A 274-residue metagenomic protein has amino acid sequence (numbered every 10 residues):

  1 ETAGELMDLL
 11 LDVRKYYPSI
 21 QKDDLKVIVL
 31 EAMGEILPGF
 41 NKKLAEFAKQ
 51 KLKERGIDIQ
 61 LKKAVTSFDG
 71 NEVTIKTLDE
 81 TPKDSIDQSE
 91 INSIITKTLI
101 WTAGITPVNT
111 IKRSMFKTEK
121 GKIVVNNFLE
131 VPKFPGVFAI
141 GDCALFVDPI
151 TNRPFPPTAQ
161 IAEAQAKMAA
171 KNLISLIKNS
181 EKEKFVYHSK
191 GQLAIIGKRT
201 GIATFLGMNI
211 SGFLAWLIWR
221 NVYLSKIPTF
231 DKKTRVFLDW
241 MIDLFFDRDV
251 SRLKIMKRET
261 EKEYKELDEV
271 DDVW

Functional and structural regions predicted by a protein language model:
E1-K22: Rossmann-like NAD(P)H-binding beta-loop-alpha module
D24-K26, G136: Residues at the starts of beta-strands that form the adenosine-phosphate
V27-M33: Conserved acidic E/D residue at the C-terminus of a beta-strand in Rossmann-like folds
I28, D58-Q60: General small-molecule cofactor/ligand-binding pocket signal
G34-F47: Short beta-strand to alpha-helix junction loop
L61-T74: A conserved short coil-to-beta-strand element within the FAD-binding core of flavoproteins
E72, K83, I91-A164: FAD-site-proximal beta/loop scaffold in flavoenzymes
I161, Q165, A170-W274: C-terminal, flexible cofactor-proximal segment of oxidoreductases
